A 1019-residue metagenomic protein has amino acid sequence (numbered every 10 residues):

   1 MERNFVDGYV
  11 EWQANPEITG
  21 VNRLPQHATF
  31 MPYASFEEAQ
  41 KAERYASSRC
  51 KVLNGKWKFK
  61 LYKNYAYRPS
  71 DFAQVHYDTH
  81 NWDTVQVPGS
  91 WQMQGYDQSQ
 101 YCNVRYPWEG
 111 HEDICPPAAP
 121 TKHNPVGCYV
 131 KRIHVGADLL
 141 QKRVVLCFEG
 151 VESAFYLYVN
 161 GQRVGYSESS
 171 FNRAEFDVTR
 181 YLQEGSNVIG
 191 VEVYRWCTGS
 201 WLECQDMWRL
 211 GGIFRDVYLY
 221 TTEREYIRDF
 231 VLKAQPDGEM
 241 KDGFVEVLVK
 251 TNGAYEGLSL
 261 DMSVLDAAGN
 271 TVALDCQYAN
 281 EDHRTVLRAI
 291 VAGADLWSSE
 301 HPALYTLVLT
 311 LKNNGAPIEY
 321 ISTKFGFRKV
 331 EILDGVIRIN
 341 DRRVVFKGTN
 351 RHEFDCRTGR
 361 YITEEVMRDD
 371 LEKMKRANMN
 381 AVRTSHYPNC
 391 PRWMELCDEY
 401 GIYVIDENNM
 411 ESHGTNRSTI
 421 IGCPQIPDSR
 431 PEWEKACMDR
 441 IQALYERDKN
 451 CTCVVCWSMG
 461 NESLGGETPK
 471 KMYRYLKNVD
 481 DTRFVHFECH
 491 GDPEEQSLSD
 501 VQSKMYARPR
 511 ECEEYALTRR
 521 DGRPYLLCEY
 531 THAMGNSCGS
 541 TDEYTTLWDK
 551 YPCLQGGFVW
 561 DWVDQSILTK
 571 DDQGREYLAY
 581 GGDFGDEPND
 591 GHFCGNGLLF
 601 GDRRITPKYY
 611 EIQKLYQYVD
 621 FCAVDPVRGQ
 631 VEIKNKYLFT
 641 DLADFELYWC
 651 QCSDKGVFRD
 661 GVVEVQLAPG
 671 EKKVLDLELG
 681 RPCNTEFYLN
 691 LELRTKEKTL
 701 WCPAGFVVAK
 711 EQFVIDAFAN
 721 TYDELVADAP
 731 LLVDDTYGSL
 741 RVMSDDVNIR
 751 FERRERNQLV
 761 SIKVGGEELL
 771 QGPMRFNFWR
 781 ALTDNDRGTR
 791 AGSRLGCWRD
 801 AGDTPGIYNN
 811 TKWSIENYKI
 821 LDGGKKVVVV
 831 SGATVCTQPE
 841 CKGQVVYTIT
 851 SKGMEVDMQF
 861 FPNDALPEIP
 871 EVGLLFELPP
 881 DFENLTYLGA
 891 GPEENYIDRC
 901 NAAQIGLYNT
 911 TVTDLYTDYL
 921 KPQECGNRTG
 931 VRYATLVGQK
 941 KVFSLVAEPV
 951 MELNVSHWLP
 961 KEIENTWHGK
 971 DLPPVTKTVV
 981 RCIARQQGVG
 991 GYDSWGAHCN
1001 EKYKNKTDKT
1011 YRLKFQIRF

Functional and structural regions predicted by a protein language model:
M1-P107, V188, E192, A267 (+3 more regions): Accessory carbohydrate-binding/adhesion or oligomerization-edge regions at the termini of glycan-active proteins
E2-Y45, V104, W201, A316-E632 (+3 more regions): Extended substrate-binding grooves/exosites of carbohydrate-active enzymes
R3-D7, E11-G20, L24, E43-R44 (+10 more regions): Accessory beta-strand-rich segments of carbohydrate-active enzymes
S90-M93, Q98, C102-A119, E168-S170 (+11 more regions): An acidic-aromatic loop/edge-strand motif
M93, C102, R195, S298 (+3 more regions): Beta-strand/loop-rich accessory regions of lumenal/periplasmic or secreted enzymes, predominantly carbohydrate-active
V159, K241-Y278, Q630-V662, L675-D676 (+1 more regions): Beta-strand-rich binding/interaction modules
L182-S186, K250-I332, C683, F687-L732: Extended acidic/polar, glycine-enriched regions that form or flank non-catalytic beta-rich accessory modules
E203-I227, G574-E632, K636-D644, Y648-G656 (+6 more regions): Catalytic cores of secreted or luminal carbohydrate-active enzymes
